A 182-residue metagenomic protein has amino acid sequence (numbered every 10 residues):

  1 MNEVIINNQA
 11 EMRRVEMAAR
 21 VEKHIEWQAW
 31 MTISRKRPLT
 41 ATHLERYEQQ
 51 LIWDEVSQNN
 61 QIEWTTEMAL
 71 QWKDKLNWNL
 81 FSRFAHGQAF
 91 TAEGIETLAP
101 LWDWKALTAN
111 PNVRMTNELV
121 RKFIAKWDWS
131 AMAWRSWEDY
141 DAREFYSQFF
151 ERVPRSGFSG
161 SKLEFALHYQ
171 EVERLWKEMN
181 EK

Functional and structural regions predicted by a protein language model:
M1-K182: Alpha-helical scaffold segments
